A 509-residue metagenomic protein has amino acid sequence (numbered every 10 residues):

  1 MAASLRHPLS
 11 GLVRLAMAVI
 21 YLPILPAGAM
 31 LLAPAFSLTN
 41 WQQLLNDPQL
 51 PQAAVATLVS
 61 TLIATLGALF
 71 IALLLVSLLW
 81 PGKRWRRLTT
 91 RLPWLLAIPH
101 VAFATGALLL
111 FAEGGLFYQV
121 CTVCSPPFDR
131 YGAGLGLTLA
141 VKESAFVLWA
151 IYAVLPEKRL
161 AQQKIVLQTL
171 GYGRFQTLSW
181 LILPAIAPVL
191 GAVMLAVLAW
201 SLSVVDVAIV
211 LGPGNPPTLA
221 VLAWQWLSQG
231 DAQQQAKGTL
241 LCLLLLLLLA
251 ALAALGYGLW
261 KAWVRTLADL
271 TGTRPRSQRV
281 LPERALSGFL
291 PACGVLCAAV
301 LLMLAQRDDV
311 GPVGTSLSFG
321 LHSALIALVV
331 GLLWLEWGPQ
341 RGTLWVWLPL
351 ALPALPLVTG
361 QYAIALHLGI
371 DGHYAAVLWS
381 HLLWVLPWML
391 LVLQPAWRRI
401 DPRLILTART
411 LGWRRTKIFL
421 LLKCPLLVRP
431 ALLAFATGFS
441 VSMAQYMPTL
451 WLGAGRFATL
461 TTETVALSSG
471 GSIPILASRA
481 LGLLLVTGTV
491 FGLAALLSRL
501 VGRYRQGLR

Functional and structural regions predicted by a protein language model:
R6-F36, N46-P156, A185, V189-D206 (+7 more regions): Membrane-water interface segments at the C-terminal ends of transmembrane alpha-helices in multi-pass inner-membrane
Q43-N46, T122, K164-T169, W180 (+8 more regions): Short amphipathic alpha-helical coupling elements at transmembrane boundaries
S77-R84, K158-Q162, V166, K261-R276 (+2 more regions): Cytoplasmic membrane-interface regions of multi-pass membrane proteins
R86, K164-L167, Q233-G238, P402 (+2 more regions): Loop-to-transmembrane helix entry/capping segments in MFS-fold secondary transporters and related SLC/MFSD carriers
P156-A161, I165-I186, I400, L406-L427: Short helix-to-coil transition segments within interhelical loops that connect adjacent transmembrane helices
V204-Q233, Y446-P474: Glycine-rich helix-loop "coupling/hinge" segments at transmembrane-helix boundaries in multipass transporters
W226-L247: Helix-loop-helix hairpin linking two adjacent transmembrane segments in secondary transporters
A262-R276, G455, S498-R509: Short cytosolic juxtamembrane segments of multi-pass membrane proteins
